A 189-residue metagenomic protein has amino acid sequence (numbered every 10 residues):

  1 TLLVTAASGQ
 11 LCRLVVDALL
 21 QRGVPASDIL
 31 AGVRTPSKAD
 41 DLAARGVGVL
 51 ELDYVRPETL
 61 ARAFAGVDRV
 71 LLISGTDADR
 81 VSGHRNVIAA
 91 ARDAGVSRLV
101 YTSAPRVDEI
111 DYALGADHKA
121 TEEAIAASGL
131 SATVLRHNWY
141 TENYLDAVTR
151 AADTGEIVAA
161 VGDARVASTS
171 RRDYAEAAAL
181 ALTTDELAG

Functional and structural regions predicted by a protein language model:
T1-S37, V55-E58, A65, T76-A78 (+3 more regions): Oxidoreductase cofactor-interface core, primarily capturing Rossmann-like NAD(P)-dependent enzymes
A43, V47-D68: Conserved Rossmann-fold cofactor-binding substructure of NAD(P)-dependent oxidoreductases
